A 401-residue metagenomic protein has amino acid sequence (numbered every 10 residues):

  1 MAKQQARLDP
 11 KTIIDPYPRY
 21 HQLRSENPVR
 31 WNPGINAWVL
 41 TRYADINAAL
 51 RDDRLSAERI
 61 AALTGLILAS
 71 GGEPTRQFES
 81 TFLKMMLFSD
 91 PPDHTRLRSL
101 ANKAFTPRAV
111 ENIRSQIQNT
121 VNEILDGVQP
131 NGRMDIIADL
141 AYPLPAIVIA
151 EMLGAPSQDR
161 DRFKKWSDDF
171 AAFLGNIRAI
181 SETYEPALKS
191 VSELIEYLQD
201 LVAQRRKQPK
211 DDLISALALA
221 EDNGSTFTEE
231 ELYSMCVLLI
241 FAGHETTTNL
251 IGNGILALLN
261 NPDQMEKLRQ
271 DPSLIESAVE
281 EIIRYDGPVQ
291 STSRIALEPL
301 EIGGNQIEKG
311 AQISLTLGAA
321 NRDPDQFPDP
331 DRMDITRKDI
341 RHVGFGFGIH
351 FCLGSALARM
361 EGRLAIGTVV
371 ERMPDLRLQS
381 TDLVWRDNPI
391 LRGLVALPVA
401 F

Functional and structural regions predicted by a protein language model:
M1-F401: Cytochrome P450
